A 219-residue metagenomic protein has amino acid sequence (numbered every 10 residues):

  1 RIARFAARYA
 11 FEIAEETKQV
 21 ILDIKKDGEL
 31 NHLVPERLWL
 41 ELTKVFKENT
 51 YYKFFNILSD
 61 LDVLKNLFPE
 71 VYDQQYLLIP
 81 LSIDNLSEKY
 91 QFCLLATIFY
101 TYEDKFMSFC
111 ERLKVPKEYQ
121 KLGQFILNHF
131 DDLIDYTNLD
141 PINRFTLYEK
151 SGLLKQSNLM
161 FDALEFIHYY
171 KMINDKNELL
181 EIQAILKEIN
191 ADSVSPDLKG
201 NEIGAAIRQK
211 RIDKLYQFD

Functional and structural regions predicted by a protein language model:
R1-L113: Glycine- and charge-enriched loop/helix tracts that form the active or gating conduit in phosphate/cation-handling
A3-A7, G152-D219: Charged substrate- and nucleic-acid-binding regions of tRNA-handling and nucleotidyl-transfer enzymes, centered on
Y9, Q19, L42, N49-L67 (+2 more regions): A broadly tuned preference for mixed-charge, low-complexity surface segments
I13-T17, K65-P69, K117-G123, G200-I207: Short, surface-exposed acidic
A14-T17, V34, Y136-N143, N190: A diffuse structural propensity rather than consistent per-protein peaks
L22-P35, P80-I83, R112-L133, L179-S193: Short, mixed-charge aromatic SLiMs
K47, V63, D132, D197-K199: Residue-level marker of positions within ordered structural domains that often coincide with functionally constrained
L67-M172: Divalent metal-dependent catalytic cores for phosphoryl transfer on phosphate-bearing substrates
